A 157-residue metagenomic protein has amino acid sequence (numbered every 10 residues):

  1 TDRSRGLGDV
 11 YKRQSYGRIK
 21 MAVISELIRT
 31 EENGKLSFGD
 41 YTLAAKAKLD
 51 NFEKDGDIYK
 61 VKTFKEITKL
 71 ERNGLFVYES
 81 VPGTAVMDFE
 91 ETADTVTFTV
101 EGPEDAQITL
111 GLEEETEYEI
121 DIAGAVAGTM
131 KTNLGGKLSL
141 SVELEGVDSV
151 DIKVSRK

Functional and structural regions predicted by a protein language model:
T1-R18: Single conserved hydrophobic/aromatic residue that forms the stacking wall/gate of nucleotide- or nucleobase-binding
G6, E115-T116, G136: Glycine-centered small-residue hotspots that permit tight backbone geometry or close packing
V23-A85: Catalytic cores of secreted or luminal carbohydrate-active enzymes
E53-K62, K69, I108, N133-K157: C-terminal beta-strand-rich structural cap/linker in extracellular carbohydrate-active enzymes
V81, D88-T95, T132-G136: Short, ordered beta-strand-loop transition motifs
T99-T116: Surface-exposed beta-strand/loop patches in extracellular or lumenal glycoproteins
Y118-I120: Short beta-strand segments enriched for Tyr within beta-sheet-rich domains, predominantly fibronectin type III
I122-K137: Solvent-exposed beta-strand/loop surfaces of large extracellular or lumenal domains
